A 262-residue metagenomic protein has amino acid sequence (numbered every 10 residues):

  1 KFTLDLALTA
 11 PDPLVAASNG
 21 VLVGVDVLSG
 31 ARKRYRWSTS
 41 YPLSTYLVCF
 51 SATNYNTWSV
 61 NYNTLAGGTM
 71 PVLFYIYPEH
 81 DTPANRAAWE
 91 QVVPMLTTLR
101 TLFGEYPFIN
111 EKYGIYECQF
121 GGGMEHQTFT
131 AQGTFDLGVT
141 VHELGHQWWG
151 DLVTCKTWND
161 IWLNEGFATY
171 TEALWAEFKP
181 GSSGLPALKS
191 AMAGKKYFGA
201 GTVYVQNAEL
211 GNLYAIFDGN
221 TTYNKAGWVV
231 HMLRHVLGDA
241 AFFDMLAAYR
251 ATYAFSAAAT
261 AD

Functional and structural regions predicted by a protein language model:
K1, E79-H80, V153-T154, A208-I216 (+2 more regions): Flexible glycine/proline-enriched surface loops and loop-helix/loop-strand junctions
K1-V141, Y170: Hydrophobic helix-coil surface modules that form long, contiguous segments used for peptide/substrate interaction
G68-P71, Q119, G138, H142-G145 (+1 more regions): Active-site-adjacent bridging/hinge elements
P78-A87, T128-T130, T157-W158, Y214-G219 (+2 more regions): Second-shell loop/turn segments in exported
F129-S190, L246: Zinc-dependent metallopeptidase catalytic helix centered on the HExxH motif and its immediate flanking segment
P180-G194, L210-A215, A241-D244, A248-R250: Replace "(M1/M4/M9/M12/WLM)" with "(e.g., M1/M4/M8/M9/M12/M26/WLM)" and add "not limited to" to clarify scope
A191-H231, L237: Conserved glycine-rich, hydrophobic/aromatic-active-site segments that form phosphate/pyrophosphate or metal-binding
G219-D262: Amphipathic alpha-helical substructures
